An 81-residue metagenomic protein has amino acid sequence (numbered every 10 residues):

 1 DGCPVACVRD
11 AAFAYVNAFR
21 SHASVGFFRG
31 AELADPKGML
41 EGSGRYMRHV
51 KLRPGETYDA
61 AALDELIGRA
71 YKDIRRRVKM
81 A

Functional and structural regions predicted by a protein language model:
D1-A81: Charge-dense, helix-prone N-terminal extensions
